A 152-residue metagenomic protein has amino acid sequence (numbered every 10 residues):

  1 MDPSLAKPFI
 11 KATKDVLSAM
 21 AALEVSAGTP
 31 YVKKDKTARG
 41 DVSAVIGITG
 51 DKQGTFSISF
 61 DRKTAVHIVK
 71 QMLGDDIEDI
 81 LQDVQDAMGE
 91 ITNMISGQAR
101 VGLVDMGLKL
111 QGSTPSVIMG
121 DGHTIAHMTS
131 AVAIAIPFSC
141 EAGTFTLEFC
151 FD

Functional and structural regions predicted by a protein language model:
M1-D152: N-terminal auxiliary interaction/assembly segments of multi-subunit proteins
